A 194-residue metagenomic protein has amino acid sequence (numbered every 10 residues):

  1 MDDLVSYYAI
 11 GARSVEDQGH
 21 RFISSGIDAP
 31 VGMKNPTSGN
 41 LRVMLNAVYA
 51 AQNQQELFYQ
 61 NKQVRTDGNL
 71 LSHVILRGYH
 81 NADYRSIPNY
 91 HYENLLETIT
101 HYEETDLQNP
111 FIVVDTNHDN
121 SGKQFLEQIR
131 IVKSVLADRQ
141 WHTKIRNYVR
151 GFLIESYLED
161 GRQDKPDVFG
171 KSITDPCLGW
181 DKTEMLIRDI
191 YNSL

Functional and structural regions predicted by a protein language model:
M1-E97, H101, H118-S134, D138-G151 (+2 more regions): Active-site-facing alpha/beta catalytic cores
E104-D106: Surface-exposed acidic, glycine-flexible loop patches that form ligand/cofactor-binding and adhesion interfaces
Q108, I112: Active-site/ligand-binding-proximal alpha/beta "capping" segment
V114, G179: Conserved, mostly hydrophobic/aromatic
Q163-T174: Short helix/strand-capping connector loops at secondary-structure junctions
